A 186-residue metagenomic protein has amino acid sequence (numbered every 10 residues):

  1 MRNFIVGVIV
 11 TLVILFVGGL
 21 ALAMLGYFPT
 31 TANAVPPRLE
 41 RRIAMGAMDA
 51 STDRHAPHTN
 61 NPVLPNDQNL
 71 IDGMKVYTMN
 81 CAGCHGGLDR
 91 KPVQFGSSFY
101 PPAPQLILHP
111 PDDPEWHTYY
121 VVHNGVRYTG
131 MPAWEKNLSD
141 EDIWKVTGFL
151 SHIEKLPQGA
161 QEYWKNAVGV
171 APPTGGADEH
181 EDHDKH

Functional and structural regions predicted by a protein language model:
R2-I71, D113-H117, E135-F149, A167-H186: Periplasmic c-type cytochrome electron-transfer domains
F4, F28-A34, M74-N80, P101-I107: Short, mixed-charge, low-aromatic patches
R41-R42, G83-G87, P111: A short linear-motif detector with a strong N-terminal bias
S51-T52, A56-V63, H85, S97 (+2 more regions): Generic signal for short, ordered secondary-structure residues within or immediately flanking folded domains
D53, L88-P92, Y119: Short hydrophobic/aromatic-rich motifs at helix boundaries and adjacent loops
Q68, M74-P101, R127-A133, E154-G159: Periplasmic/extracellular electron-transfer cofactor-ligation site, primarily the c-type cytochrome heme-c attachment
S98-K155, H186: Extracytoplasmic electron-transfer domains, predominantly the class I c-type cytochrome c fold
G159-G169: Short, flexible loop/turn segments with low-complexity composition
